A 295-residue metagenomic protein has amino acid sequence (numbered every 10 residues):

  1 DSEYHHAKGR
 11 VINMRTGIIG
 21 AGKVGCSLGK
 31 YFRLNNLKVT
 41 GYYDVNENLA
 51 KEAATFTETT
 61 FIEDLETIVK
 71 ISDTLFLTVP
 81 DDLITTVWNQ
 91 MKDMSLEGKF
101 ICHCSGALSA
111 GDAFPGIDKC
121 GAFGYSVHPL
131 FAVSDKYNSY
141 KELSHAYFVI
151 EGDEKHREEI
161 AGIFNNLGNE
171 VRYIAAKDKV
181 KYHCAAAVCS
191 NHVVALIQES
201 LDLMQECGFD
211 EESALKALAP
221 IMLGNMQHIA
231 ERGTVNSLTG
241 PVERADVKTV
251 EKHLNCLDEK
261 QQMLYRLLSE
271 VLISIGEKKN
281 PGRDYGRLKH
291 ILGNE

Functional and structural regions predicted by a protein language model:
K8-T67: NAD(P)+-binding Rossmann beta1-loop-alpha1 motif at the extreme N-terminus of oxidoreductases
A21, G106-A107, L130, G152-K155: Short coil/turn segments
C26, K30-L34, T55, N89-D93 (+2 more regions): Short, well-ordered alpha-helices that flank and scaffold nucleotide-derived cofactor binding pockets
T40-D44, I101-H103, I150: Short, hydrophobic beta-strand segments that form beta-sheet elements in well-ordered domains
L49-F56, G121, N138-A230, L292: Internal alpha-helical scaffold of NAD(P)-dependent oxidoreductase catalytic cores
T60-N138: Rossmann-like NAD(P)(H) cofactor-binding subdomain of soluble oxidoreductases
Q227-R283, E295: Interdomain hinge/lid region at the active-site interface of Rossmann-like NAD(P)-dependent oxidoreductases
